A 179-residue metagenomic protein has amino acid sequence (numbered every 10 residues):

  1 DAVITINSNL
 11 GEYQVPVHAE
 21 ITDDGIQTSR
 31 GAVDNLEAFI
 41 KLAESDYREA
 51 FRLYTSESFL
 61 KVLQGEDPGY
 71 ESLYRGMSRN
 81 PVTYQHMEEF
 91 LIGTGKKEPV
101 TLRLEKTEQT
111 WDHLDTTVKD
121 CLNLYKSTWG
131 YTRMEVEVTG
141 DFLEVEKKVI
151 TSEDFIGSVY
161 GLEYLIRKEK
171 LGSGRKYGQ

Functional and structural regions predicted by a protein language model:
D1, D46, E57-L63, T101 (+1 more regions): Surface-exposed binding patches on compact interaction domains or structured appendages
D1, W111-T117, F155-V159, G174: Solvent-exposed, conformationally flexible loop/turn segments
A2, H18-A19, I150, G178: Short coil/turn segments at secondary-structure boundaries
A2-L10, L122, Y164, K168-Q179: A short beta-strand micro-motif common to beta-rich folds, especially ectodomain repeats
N7-G130: Long, low-complexity ectodomains and other extracytoplasmic segments of secretory-pathway proteins
G11-Y13, T22-I26, W129-Y131, D141-E144 (+2 more regions): Generic "edge-of-domain/loop-turn" microfeature
I21, V33-F39, G157-Y164, E169-K170: Long amphipathic alpha-helical scaffold regions
Q27, G31, M134, E153-F155 (+1 more regions): Generic marker of "main functional regions" within proteins
